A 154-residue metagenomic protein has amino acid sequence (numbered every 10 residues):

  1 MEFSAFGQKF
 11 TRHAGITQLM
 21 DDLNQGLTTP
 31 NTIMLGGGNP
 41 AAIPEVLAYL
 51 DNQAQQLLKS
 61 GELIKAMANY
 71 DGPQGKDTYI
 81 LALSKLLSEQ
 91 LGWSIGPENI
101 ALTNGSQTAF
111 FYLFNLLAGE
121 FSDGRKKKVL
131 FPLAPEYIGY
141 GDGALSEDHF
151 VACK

Functional and structural regions predicted by a protein language model:
M1-G75, E89: N-terminal "arm"/small-domain region of PLP-dependent enzymes with the aminotransferase-like
K65-K154: Conserved core of the PLP fold type I
